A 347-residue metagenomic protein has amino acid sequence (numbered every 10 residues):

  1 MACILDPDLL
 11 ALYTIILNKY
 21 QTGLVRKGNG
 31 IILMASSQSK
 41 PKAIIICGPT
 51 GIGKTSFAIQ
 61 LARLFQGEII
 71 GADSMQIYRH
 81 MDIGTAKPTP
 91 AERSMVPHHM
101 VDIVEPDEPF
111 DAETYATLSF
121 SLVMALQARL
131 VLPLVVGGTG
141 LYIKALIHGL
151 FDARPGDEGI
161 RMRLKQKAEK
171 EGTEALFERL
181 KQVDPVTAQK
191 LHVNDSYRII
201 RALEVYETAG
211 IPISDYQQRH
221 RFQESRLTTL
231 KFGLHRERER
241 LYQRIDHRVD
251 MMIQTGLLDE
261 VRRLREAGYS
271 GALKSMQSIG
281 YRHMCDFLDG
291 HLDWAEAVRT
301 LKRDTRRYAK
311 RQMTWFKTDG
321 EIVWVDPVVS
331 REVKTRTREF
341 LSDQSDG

Functional and structural regions predicted by a protein language model:
L9, Y13-G347: Phosphate/pyrophosphate-binding catalytic cores of soluble transferases and nucleic-acid-acting enzymes
